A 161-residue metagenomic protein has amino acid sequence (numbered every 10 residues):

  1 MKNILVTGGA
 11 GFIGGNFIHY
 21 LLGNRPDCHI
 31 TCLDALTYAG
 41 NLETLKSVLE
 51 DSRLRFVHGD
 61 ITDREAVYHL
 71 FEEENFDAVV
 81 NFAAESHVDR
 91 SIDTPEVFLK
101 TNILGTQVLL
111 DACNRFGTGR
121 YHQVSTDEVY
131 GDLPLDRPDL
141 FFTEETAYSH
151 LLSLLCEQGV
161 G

Functional and structural regions predicted by a protein language model:
M1-G161: N-terminal Rossmann-like NAD(P)+-binding domain of SDR-like oxidoreductases, especially those catalyzing
